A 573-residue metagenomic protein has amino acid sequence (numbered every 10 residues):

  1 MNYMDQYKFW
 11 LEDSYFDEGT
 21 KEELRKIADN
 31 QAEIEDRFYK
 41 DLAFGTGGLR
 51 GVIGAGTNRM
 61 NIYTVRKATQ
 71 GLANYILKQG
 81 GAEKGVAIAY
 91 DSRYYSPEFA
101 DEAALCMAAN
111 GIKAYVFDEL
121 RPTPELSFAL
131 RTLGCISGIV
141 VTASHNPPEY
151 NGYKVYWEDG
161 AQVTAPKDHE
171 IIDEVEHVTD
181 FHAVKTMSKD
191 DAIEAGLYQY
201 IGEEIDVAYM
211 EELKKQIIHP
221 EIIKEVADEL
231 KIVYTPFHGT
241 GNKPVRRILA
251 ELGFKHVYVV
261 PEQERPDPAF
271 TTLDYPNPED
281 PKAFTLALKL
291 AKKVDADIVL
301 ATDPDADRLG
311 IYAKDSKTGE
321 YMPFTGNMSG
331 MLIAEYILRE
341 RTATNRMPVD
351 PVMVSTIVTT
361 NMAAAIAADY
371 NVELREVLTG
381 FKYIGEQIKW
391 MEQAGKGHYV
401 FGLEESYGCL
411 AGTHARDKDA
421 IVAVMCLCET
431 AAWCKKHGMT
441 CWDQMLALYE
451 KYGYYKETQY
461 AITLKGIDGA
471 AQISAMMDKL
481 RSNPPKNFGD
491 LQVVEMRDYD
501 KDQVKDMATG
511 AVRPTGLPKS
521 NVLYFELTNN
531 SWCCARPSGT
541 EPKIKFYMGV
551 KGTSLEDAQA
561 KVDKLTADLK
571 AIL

Functional and structural regions predicted by a protein language model:
D5-A103, A192-E229, T240: An N-terminal, well-structured beta->alpha segment
E33-F38, L42, N151-T285, L290-A291: Gly/Ser/Thr-enriched, mixed-charge loops and adjacent short helices that form phosphate/oxyanion-binding elements
F38-N58, A143-N146, I232, P236-I248 (+4 more regions): Conserved phosphate/anionic-ligand binding catalytic regions in large, soluble enzymes, centered on
G85-D91, K231-Y234, L410, G549: Short glycine-rich or small-residue beta-strand-to-loop segments that form or flank ligand, phosphate, metal/Fe-S
A87-Y150, K255-I311: N-terminal small/polar loop signature for handling phosphorylated ligands or for N-terminal nucleophile
F99-M107, Y150-W157, D307-N327, A363: Short Gly/Thr/Asp-enriched flexible loops that form oxyanion-binding sites at enzyme active sites
Y156-T186, N327-P351, S355-A363, A420: Glycine-rich phosphate-binding loop plus the immediately following alpha-helix
K292, A296-I298, E320-M322, E340-R536 (+3 more regions): Phosphate-binding and adjacent anionic-ligand microenvironments
